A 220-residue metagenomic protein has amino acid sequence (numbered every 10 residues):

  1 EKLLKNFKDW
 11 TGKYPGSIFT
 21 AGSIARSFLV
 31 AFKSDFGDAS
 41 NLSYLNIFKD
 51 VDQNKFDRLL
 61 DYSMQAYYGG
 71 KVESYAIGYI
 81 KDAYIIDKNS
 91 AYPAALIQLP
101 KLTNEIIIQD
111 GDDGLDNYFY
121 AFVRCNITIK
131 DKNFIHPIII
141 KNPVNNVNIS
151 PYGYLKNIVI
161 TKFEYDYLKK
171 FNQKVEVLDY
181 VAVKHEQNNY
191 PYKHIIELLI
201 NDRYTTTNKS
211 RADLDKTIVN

Functional and structural regions predicted by a protein language model:
E1-N220: Conserved acidic
